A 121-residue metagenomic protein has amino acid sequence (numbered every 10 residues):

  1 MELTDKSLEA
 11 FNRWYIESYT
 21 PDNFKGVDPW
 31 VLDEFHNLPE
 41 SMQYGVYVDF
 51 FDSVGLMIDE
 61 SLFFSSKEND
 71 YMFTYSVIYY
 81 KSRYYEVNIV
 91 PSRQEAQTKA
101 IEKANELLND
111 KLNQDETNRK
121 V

Functional and structural regions predicted by a protein language model:
E2-P91, E102, E106, Q114-E116: N-terminal segment of the canonical double-stranded RNA-binding domain
K111-V121: Intrinsically disordered, low-complexity charged/polar segments
